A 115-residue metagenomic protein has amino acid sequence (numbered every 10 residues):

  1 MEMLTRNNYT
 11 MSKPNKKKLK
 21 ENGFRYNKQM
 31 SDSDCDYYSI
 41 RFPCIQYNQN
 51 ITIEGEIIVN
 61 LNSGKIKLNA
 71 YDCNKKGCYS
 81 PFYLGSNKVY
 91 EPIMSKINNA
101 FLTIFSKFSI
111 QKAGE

Functional and structural regions predicted by a protein language model:
M1-P14, S33-E115: Intrinsically disordered, low-complexity regulatory regions enriched in serine/threonine/proline and acidic residues
F24-R25: Conserved acetyl-CoA-binding loop of GNAT-fold acetyltransferases
K28-S31: Short beta-strand
